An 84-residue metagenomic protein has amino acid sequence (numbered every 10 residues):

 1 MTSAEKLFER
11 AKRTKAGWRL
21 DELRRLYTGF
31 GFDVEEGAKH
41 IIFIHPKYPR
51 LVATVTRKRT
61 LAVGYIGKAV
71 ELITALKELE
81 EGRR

Functional and structural regions predicted by a protein language model:
M1-K6, R10-D21, R25: A charge-rich, low-complexity, intrinsically flexible signal that marks solvent-exposed coils, linkers, repeats
T14, D21, V52, R59-L61: Small/flexible residues
E22, K47, Y65: Solvent-exposed, flexible loop/coil residues
R24-Y27, I73: Amphipathic alpha-helical interface segments used for dimerization/assembly
L26-K58: A short, structured beta-strand/loop element
K58-R84: C-terminal structural segments of small proteins and small subunits
